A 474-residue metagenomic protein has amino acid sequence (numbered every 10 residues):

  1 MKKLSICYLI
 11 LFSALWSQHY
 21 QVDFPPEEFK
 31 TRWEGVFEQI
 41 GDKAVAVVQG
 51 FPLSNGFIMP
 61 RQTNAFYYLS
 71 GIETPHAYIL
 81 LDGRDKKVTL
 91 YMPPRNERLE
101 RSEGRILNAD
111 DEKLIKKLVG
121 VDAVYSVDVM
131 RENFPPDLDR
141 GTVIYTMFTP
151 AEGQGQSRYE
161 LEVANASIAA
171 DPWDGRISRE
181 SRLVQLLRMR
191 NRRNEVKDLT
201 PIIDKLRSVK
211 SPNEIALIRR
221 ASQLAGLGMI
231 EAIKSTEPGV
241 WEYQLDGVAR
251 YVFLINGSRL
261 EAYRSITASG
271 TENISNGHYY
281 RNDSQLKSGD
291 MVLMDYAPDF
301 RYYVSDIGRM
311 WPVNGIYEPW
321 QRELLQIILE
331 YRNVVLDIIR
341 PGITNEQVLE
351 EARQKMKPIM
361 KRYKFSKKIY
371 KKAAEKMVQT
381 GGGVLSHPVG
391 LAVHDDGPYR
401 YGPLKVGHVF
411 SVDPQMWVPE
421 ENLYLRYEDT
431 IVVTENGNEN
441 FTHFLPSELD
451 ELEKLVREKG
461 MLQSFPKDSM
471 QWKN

Functional and structural regions predicted by a protein language model:
M1-L4, L349: Positively charged n-region of N-terminal signal peptides that target proteins for export
L4, A14-L15, G383: A composition/secondary-structure signal for short, hydrophobic, low-basic-content segments with alpha-helix propensity
I6-C7, V36: General helical structural elements
L9-S17: Hydrophobic h-region of N-terminal signal peptides that target proteins for export in Gram-negative bacteria
Q18-N474: Active-site neighborhoods and metal-handling regions in enzymes and metal-associated proteins
